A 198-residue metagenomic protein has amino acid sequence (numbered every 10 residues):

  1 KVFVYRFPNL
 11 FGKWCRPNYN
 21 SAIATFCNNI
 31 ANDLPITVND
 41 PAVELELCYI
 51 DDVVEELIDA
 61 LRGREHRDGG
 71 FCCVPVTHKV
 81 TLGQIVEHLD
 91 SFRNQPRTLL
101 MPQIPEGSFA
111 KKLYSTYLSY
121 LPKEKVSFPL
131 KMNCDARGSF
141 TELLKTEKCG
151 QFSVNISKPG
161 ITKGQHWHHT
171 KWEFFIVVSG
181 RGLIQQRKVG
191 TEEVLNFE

Functional and structural regions predicted by a protein language model:
K1-V4, P8-L45, I50-R62, I85: NAD(P)-dependent short-chain dehydrogenase/reductase
V4-R6, V38-D40, C73-P75, P129 (+2 more regions): Structural signal for conserved beta-strand scaffold positions within catalytic alpha/beta enzyme cores
S21, C48, T77-V80, W172: Residue-level signal for the nucleotide or nucleotide-sugar donor/cofactor binding architecture
D59-M132: Mid/C-terminal beta-alpha module of Rossmann-like enzyme folds, strongest in SDR-family dehydrogenases/epimerases
C72, H169-V189: Glycine- and acidic-residue-biased ligand/ion/polar-headgroup-sensing regions
E124-Q165, K171: A short glycine-rich, His/Asp/Glu-containing loop-to-beta-strand
T162-G164, L183, E198: Histidine-centered metal-chelating micro-motifs
Q186-E198: Short acidic-glycine-tyrosine-enriched beta hairpin
